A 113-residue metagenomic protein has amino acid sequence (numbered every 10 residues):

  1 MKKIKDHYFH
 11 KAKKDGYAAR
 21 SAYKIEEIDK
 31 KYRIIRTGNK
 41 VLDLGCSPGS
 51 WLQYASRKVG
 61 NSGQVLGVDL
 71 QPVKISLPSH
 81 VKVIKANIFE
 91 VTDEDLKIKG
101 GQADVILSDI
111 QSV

Functional and structural regions predicted by a protein language model:
M1-T37: Class I SAM-dependent methyltransferase Rossmann-like catalytic core, especially the SAM/SAH-binding loop
E26-K30, L52, D93-E94: A generic local structural motif
T37-S47: Conserved class I S-adenosyl-L-methionine
L44-G45, A103-V113: Conserved proline-anchored active-site loop of SAM-dependent methyltransferases that bridges a beta-strand
P48-G60: Conserved SAM-binding loop of SAM-dependent methyltransferases across substrates and taxa, primarily the Class I
S62-L66: Short beta-strand element of Class I
V68-S108: S-adenosyl-L-methionine
